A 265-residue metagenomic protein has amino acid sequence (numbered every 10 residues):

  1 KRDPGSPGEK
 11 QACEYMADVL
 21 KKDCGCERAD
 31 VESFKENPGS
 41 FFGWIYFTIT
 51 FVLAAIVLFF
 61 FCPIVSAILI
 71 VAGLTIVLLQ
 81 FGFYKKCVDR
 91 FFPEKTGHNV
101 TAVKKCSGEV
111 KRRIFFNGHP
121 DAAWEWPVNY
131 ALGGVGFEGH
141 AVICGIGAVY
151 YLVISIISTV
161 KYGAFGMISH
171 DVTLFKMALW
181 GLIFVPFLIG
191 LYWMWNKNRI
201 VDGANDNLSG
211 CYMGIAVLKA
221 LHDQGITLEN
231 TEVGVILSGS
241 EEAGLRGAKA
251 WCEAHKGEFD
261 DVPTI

Functional and structural regions predicted by a protein language model:
R2-K105, P127-K176: A non-catalytic alpha/beta surface segment that caps or lines the substrate-entry region of metallo-dependent hydrolase
R28-A29, R113-F115, V235, I265: Conserved beta-strand scaffold positions in the cores of enzyme catalytic domains, especially in NTP/NDP-utilizing
E36-P38, K111, A123: A broad, structure-centric signal for solvent-exposed, well-ordered loop/edge residues that line or flank functional
I70-T101, E109, A122-P127, I157-I265: Acidic/histidine-rich catalytic neighborhood of metal-dependent amide-processing enzymes
C106-I114: Proline/glycine-enriched tight loop/beta-turn segments at coil->beta junctions that connect or precede beta-strands
H119: Histidine-centered divalent metal-coordination motifs
